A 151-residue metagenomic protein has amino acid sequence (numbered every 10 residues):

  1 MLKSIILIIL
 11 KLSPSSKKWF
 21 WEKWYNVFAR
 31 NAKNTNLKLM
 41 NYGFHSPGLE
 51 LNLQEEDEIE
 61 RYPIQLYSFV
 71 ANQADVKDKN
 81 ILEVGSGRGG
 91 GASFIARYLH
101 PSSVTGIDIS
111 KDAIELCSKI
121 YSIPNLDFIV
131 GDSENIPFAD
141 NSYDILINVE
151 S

Functional and structural regions predicted by a protein language model:
M1-K38: N-terminal auxiliary segments of SAM/dcSAM-dependent transferases
E60-K77: Conserved alpha-helix/loop element of class I SAM-dependent methyltransferases that forms part of the SAM/SAH-binding
K79-G87: Conserved class I S-adenosyl-L-methionine
R88-H100: Conserved SAM-binding loop of SAM-dependent methyltransferases across substrates and taxa, primarily the Class I
S110: Conserved SAM/SAH-binding beta-strand->alpha-helix loop
C117-S118: Conserved SAM-binding loop
I123-E134: Conserved SAM-binding strand-loop segment of SAM-dependent methyltransferases
E134-I145: A short acidic, Gly/Pro-enriched loop at the edge of an enzyme's catalytic core that lines a small-molecule cofactor
